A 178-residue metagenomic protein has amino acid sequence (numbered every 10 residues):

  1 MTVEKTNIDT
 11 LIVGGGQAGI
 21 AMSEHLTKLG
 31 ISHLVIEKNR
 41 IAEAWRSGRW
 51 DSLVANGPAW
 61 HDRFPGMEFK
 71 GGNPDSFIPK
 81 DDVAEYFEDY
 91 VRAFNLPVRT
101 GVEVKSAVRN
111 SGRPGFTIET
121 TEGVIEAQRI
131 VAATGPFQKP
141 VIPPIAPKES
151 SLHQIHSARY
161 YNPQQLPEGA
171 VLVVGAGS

Functional and structural regions predicted by a protein language model:
N7, V13-G15, M22-L34, R159-S178: Rossmann-like dinucleotide/flavin-binding elements
Q17-A18, I41: Hydrophobic/small residue at the entry helix of a nucleotide-binding pocket
M22, W45, R109, V141-P143: Short glycine-/acidic-enriched loop or helix-start segments at secondary-structure transitions that form or flank
S32, E43-A84: Glycine-rich active-site loop/strand segments that organize a redox cofactor
V35-R40: Conserved acidic E/D residue at the C-terminus of a beta-strand in Rossmann-like folds
R63-K80, S106, G115-T117, Q164-A170: Helix-loop-beta segment of a Rossmann-like dinucleotide-binding subdomain
N73, P79, T134-S178: Glycine-rich dinucleotide-binding loop and its adjacent helix/turn
S76-Q138: Feature captures the FAD/FMN-dependent oxidoreductase FAD-binding
